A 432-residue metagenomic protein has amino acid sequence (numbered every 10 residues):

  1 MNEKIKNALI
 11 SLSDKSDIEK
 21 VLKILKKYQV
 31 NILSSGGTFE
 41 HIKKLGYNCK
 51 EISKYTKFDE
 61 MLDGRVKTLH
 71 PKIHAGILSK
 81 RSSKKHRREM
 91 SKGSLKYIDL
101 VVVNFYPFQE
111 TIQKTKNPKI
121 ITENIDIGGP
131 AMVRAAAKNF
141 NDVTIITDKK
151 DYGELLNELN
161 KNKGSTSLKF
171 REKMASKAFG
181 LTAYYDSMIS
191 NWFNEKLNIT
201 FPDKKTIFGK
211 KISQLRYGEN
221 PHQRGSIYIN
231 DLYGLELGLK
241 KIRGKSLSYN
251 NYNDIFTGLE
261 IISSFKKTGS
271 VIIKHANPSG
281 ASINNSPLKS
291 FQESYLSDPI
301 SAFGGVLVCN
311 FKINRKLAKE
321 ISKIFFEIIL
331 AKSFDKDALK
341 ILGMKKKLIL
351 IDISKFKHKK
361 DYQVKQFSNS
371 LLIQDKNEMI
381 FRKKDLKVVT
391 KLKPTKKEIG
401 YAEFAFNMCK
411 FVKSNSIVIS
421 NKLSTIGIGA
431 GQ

Functional and structural regions predicted by a protein language model:
M1-L33, G37-Y55: N-terminal glycine-/serine-/threonine-rich phosphate-binding loop
N2-L9, K15, D99, V103 (+2 more regions): ATP-dependent carboxylate/acyl-activation modules
I18, K80-A136, K391-K396: Active-site/ligand-binding-proximal alpha/beta "capping" segment
I24-I32, N141-V143, F303-V306, I324-I329: Short active-site oxyanion
Q29-L33, Y47-D59, T144-I145, I328-L330 (+2 more regions): Short hydrophobic/aromatic-enriched beta-strand-loop microsegments
G37-F108: Glycine-rich nucleotide/cofactor/substrate-binding loop typically near the N-terminus or early in the first domain
N124-N141, D148-D151, K413: Short alpha-helices
E154, E158-K205, I324: Non-catalytic interaction/clamp surfaces of large macromolecular machines
